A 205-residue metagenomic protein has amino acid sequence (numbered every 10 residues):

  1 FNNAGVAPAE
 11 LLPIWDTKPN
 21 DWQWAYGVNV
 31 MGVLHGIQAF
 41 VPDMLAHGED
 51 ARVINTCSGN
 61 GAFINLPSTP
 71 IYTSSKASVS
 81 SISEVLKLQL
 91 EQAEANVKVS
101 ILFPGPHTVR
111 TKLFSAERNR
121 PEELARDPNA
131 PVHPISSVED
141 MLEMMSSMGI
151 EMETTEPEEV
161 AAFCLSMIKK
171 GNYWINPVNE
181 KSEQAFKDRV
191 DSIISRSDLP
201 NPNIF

Functional and structural regions predicted by a protein language model:
N3-E10: Conserved NAD(P)H cofactor-binding loop of Rossmann-fold oxidoreductase domains
E10-I14, H47-G48, N65-P67: Conserved catalytic-core motifs of eukaryotic protein kinase domains, centered on the activation segment
L11-I14, K18-W24: Substrate-binding pocket helix/loop in short-chain dehydrogenase/reductase
I37-Q38: A short, exposed helix-loop element centered on a Lys and neighboring polar residues
M44-S58, E94-K98: Active-site loop of short-chain dehydrogenase/reductase
I54-S78, S83-E84, L88-Q92, G105-T108 (+1 more regions): Catalytic loop of short-chain dehydrogenase/reductase
Q89-I175: SDR active-site lid
